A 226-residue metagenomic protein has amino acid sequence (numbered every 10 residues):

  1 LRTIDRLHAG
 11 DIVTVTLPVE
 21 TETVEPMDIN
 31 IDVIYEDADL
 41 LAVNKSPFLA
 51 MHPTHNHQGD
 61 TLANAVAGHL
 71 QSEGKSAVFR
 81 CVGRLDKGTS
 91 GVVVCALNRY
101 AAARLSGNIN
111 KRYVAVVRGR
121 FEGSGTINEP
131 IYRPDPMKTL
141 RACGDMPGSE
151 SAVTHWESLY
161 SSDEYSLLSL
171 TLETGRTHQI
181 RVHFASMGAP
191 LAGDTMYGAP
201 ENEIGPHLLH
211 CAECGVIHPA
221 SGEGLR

Functional and structural regions predicted by a protein language model:
L1-R226: RNA pseudouridine synthases
